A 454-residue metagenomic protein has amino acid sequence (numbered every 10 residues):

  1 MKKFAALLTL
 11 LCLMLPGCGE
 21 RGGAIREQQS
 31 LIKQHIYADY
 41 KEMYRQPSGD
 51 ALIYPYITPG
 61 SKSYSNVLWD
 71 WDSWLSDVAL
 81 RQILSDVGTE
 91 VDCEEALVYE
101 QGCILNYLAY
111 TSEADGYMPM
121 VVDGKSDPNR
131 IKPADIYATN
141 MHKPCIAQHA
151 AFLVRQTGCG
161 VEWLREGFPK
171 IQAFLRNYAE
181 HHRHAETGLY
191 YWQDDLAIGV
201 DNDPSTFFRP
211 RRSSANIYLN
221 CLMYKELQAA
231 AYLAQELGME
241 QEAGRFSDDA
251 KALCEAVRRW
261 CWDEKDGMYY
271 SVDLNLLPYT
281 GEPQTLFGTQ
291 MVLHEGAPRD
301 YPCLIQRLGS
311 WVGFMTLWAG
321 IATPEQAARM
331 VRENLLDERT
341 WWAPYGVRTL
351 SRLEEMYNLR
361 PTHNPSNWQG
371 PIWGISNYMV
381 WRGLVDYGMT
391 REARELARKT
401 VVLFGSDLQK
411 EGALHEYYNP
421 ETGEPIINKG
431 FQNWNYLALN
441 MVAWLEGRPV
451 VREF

Functional and structural regions predicted by a protein language model:
F4-L13: Sec-dependent N-terminal signal peptides
M14, C18-N66, V161-W163, Q172-A179 (+3 more regions): Acidic/polar, glycine-enriched structural segments that form the non-catalytic walls/loops of the carbohydrate-binding
G23-E42, V91, E95, G102-Y117 (+5 more regions): Active-site acid/base region of carbohydrate-active enzymes
R26-H35, M43, P47-G49, M118-P119 (+4 more regions): Catalytic cores of carbohydrate-active enzymes
Y54-W74, L97, P128-K143, S205-C221 (+5 more regions): Solvent-exposed loop and edge beta-strand segments that line ligand/cofactor-binding and catalytic clefts
N66-Y190, I217-N220, G309-S310, P371-A393 (+2 more regions): Aromatic-rich carbohydrate-recognition surfaces in CAZymes
R332-W341, T349-E354, T362, S366 (+1 more regions): Non-catalytic C-terminal accessory modules of carbohydrate-active enzymes
